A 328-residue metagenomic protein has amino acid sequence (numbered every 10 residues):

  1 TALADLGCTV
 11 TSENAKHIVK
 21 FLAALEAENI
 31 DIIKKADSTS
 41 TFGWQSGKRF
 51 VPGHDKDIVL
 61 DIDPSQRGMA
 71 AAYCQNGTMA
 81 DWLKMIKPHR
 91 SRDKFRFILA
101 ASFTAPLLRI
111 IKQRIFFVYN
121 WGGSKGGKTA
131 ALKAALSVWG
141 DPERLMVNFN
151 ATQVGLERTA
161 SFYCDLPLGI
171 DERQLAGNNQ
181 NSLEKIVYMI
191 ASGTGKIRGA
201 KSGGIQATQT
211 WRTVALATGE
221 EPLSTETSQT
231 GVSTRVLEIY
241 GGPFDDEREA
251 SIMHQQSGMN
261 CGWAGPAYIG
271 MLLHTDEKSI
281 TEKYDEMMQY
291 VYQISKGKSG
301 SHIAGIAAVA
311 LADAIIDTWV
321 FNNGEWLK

Functional and structural regions predicted by a protein language model:
T1-R90, R158, V232: Conserved glycine-centered beta->alpha loop in an early N-terminal alpha/beta scaffold
D57-P142: P-loop NTPase catalytic core of nucleic-acid-dependent motor ATPases
Y119, A130-N181: AAA+/P-loop NTPase substrate/partner-engagement loops
S161-Y163, A200-A217, V232: AAA+/SF3 P-loop NTPase mechanochemical coupling elements
G169-Y188, W211, L223-V232: Conserved AAA+/SF3 P-loop NTPase catalytic/coupling segment centered on the Walker-B
E172, R212-P222, Y240-P243: A short beta-strand-to-loop transition that corresponds to the Sensor-1 phosphate-sensing loop of AAA+ P-loop ATPases
E184-R198: Conserved catalytic/switch belt of AAA+ P-loop NTPases
Q209-W211, T227-V320: Phosphate-sensing "switch" segment of ASCE/P-loop ATPases
